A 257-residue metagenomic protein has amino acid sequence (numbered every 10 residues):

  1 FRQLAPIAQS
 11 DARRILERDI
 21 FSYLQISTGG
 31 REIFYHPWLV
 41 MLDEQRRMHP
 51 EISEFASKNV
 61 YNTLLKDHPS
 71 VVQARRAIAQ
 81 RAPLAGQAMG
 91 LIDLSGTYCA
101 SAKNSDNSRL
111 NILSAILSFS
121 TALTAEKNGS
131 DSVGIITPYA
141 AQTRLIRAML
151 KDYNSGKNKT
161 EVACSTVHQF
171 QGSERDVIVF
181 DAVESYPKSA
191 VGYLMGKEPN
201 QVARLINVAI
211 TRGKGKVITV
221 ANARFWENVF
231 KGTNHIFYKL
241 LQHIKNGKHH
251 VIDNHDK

Functional and structural regions predicted by a protein language model:
F1-K257: Conserved helicase motor core of SF1/SF2 NTP-dependent helicases
